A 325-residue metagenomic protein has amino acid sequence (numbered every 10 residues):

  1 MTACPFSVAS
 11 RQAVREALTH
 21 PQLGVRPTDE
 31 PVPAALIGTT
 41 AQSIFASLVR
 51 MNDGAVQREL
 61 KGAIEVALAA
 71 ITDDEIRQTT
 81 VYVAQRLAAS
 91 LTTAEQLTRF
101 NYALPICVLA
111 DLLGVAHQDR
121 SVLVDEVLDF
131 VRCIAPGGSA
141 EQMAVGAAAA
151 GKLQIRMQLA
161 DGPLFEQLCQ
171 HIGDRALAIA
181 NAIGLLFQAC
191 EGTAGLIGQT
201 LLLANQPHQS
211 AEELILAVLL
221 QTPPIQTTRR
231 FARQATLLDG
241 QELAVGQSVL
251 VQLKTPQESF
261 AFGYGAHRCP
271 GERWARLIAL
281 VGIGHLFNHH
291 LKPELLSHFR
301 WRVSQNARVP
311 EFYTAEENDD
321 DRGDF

Functional and structural regions predicted by a protein language model:
M1-E59, E213-P223, T227-Q247, F260 (+2 more regions): N-terminal membrane/targeting module of cytochrome P450s
M1-L97, I106-V124, L128-G137: Active-site substrate-recognition loop segments, prototypically the cytochrome P450 B′-helix/B-C loop
R99, A103, R175-I183: Alpha-helical scaffolds flanking conserved acidic
D125-A176: Cytochrome P450 catalytic core segment centered on helix I
I179-L186, C190-E212, P270-L291: Cytochrome P450 catalytic-core helices
V249-V251: Generic structural signal for buried aliphatic residues
